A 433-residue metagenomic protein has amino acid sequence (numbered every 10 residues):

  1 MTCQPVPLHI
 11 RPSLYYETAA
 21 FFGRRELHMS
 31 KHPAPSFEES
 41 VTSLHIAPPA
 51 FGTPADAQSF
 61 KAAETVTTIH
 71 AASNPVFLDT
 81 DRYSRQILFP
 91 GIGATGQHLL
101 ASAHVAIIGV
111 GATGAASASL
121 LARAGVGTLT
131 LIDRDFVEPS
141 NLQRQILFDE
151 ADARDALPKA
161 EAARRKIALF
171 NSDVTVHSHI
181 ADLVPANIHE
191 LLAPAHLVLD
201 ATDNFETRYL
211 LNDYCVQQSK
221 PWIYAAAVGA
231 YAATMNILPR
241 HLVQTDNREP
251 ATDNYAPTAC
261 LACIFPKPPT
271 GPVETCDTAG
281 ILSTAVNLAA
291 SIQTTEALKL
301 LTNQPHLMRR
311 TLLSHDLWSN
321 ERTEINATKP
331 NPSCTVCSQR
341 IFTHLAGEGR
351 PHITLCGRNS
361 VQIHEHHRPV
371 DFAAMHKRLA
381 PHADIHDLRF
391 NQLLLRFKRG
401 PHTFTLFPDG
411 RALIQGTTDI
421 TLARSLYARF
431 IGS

Functional and structural regions predicted by a protein language model:
V6: Short, surface-exposed polybasic/aromatic micro-patch for ligand or macromolecular engagement
T18-A19, M29-F37, V41-I46, T53 (+1 more regions): Adenine nucleotide-associated cytosolic modules
